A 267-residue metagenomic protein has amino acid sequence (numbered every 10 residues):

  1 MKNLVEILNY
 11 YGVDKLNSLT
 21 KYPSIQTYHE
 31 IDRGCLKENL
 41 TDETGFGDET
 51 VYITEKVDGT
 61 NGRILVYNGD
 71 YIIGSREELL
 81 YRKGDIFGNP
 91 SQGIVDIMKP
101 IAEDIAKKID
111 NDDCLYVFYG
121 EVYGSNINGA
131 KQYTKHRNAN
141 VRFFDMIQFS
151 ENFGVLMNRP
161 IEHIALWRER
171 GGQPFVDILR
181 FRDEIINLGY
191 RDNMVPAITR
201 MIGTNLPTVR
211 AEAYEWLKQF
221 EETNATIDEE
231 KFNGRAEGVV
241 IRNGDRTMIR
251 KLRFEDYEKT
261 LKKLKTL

Functional and structural regions predicted by a protein language model:
M1-L267: Core nucleotide-handling region used for phosphoryl-transfer chemistry
